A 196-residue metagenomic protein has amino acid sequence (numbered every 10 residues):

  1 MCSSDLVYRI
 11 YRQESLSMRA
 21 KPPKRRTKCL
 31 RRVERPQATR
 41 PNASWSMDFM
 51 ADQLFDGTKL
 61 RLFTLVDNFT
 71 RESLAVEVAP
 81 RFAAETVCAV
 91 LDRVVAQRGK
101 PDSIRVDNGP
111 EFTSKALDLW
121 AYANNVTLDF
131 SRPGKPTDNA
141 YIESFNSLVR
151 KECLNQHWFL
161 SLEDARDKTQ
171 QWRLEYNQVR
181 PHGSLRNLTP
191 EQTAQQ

Functional and structural regions predicted by a protein language model:
M1-S44, K135, T189-Q196: Basic, flexible linker segments flanking DNA-binding modules in nucleic acid-interacting mobile-element proteins
V7, Y11, D48, L65 (+10 more regions): Mobile genetic element proteins and their domesticated derivatives, centered on retroelements and DNA transposons
K21-K24, I104-N108, A123-Y141, H157-L162: RNase H-like polynucleotidyl transferase catalytic core
S44-L74, P80-F82: An active-site-proximal beta-strand-loop segment
L54, T58, V76-K100, P110: Active-site beta-loop-alpha junctions of metal-dependent nucleic acid enzymes, especially the RNase H-like/DDE
L91, R98-S114, G134-P136, R186-E191: Acidic/histidine-rich, metal-coordinating catalytic segments
N124, S147-Q196: C-terminal domain-tail junction helix/linker
